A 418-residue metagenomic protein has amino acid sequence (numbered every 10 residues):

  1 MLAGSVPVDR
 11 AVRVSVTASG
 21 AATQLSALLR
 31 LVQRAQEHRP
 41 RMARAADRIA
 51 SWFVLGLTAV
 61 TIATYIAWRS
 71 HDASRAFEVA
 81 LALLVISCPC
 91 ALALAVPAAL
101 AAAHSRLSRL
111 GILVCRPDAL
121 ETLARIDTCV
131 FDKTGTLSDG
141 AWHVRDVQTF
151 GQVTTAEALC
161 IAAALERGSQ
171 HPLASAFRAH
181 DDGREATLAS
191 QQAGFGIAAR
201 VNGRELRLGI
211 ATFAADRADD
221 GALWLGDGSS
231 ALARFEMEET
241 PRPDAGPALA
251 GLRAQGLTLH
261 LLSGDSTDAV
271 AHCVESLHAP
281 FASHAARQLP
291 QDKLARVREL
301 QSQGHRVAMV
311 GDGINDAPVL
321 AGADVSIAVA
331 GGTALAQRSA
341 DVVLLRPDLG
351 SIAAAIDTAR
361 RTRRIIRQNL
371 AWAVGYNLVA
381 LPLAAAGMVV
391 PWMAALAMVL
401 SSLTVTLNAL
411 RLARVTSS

Functional and structural regions predicted by a protein language model:
M1-L81, R242, T358-I365: Actuator/coupling domain of P-type ATPases
G4-V8, T17-G20, I112, L120-E121 (+11 more regions): Replace "in large, NTP-powered and nucleic-acid-processing enzymes" with "in large, NTP-powered factors and other
V6, E78, C88-L165, V319 (+1 more regions): Conserved catalytic phosphorylation-site environment of P-type ATPases
A18, H38, G203, D227-Q368 (+1 more regions): Conserved ATP-binding TGD loop and adjacent catalytic N/P-domain core of P-type ATPases
I49, F53, A80-A91, V310 (+6 more regions): Hydrophobic transmembrane alpha-helices
S51-S87, G111, S276, A371-A397: Helix-interface capping motifs at the ends of transmembrane segments in multi-pass membrane proteins
V144-L257, T267, A279-V297: P-type ATPase nucleotide-binding
L345-S418: Membrane-embedded transport module
